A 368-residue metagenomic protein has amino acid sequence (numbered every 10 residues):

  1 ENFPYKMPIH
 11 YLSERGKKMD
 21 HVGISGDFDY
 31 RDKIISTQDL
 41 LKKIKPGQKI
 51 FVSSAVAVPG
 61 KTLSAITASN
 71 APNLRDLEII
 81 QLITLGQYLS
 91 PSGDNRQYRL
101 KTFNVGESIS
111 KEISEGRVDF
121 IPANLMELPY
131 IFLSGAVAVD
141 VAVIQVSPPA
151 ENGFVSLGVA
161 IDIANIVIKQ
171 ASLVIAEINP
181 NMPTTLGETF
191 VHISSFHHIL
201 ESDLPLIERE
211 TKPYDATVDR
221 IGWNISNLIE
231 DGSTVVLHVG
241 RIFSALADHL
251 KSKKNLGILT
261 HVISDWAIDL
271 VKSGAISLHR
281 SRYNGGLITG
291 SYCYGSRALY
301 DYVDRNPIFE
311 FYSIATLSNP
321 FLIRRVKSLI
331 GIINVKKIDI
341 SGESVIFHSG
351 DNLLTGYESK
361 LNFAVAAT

Functional and structural regions predicted by a protein language model:
N2-K6: Extreme N-terminal basic, low-complexity initiation segments that serve as generic localization/processing leaders
P8-T368: Conserved alpha/beta enzyme-core scaffold
